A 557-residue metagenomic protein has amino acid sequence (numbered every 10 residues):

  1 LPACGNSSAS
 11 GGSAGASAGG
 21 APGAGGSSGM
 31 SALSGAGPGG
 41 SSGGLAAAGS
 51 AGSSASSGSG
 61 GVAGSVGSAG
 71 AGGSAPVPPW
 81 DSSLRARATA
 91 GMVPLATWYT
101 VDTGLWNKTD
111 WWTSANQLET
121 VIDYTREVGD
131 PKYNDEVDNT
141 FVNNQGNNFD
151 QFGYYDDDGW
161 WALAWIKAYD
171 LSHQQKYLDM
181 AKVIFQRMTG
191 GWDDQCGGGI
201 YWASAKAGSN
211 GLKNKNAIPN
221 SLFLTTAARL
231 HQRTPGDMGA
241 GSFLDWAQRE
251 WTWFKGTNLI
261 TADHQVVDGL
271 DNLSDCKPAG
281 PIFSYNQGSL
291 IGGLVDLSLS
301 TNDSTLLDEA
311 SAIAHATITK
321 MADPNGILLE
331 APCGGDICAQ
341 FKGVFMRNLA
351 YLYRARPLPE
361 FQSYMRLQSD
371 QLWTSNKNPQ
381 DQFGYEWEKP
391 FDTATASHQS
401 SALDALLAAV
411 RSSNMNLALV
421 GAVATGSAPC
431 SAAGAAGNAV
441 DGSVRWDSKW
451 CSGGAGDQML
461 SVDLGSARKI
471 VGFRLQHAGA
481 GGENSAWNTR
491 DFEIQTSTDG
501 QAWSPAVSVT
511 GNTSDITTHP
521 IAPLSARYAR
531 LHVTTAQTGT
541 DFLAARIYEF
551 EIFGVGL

Functional and structural regions predicted by a protein language model:
P2-P78: Ser/Thr-rich, Pro/Gly/Ala-heavy low-complexity intrinsically disordered linkers and tails of secreted extracellular
G44, G67-W80, V410-C430, F553-L557: Low-complexity, Pro/Thr/Ser/Gly/Ala-rich linker/spacer regions in secreted, extracellular modular proteins
V77-D156, W160-A162, A168-L171, C196-G198 (+3 more regions): CBM-like carbohydrate-recognition segments
D135-R233, L244-Q248: Extended ligand-binding groove/face enriched in aromatic
A227-H231, A240-L297: Active-site cradle of extracellular carbohydrate-active enzymes
N286-T301, E309-M321: Oxyanion-binding "anion nests"
M415, A428, A433-G437, D441-A506 (+1 more regions): Aromatic, loop-rich ligand-recognition surfaces of beta-strand-rich domains
